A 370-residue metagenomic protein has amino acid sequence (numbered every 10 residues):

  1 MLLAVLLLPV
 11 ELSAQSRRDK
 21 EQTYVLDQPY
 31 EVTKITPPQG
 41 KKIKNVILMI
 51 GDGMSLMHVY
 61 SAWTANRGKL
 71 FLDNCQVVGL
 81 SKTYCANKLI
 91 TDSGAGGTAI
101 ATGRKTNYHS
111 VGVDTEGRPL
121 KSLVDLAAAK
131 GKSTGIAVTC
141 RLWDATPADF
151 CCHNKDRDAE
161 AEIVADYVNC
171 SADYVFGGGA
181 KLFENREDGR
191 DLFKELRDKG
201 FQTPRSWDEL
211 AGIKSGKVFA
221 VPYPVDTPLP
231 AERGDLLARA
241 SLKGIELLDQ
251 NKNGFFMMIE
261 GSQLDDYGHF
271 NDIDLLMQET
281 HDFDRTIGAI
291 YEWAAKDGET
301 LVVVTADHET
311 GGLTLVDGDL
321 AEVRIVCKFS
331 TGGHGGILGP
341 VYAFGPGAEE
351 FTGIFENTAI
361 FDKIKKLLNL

Functional and structural regions predicted by a protein language model:
M1-S16: Bacterial Sec-dependent N-terminal signal peptides
S16-G179, F183-R186, L192-L210, E309-L370: N-terminal catalytic scaffold of extracellular/periplasmic and nuclease hydrolases that process anionic headgroups
L48, V175, A220-P222, F256-E260 (+1 more regions): Structural motif
L56, H281-L320: Metal-dependent active-site segment of extracytoplasmic phospho-/sulfohydrolases and closely related
I100-Y108, F219-L229, D265-F270, Y342-F344: Gly-rich Lys/Arg/Thr-decorated short loops/hinges at beta-loop-alpha junctions or inter-strand turns that position
A145-C151, P224-T227, S241-G244, D249-G254 (+1 more regions): Active-site His/acidic residue clusters
Q202-S206, G234-D249: A Trp-anchored, charged/polar loop motif used as the substrate-binding/catalytic surface of acyl/ester-handling
L275-W293, E322-G335: Gly/Ser/Thr-rich active-site loops/lids in small-molecule metabolic enzymes that frequently grip phosphoryl groups
